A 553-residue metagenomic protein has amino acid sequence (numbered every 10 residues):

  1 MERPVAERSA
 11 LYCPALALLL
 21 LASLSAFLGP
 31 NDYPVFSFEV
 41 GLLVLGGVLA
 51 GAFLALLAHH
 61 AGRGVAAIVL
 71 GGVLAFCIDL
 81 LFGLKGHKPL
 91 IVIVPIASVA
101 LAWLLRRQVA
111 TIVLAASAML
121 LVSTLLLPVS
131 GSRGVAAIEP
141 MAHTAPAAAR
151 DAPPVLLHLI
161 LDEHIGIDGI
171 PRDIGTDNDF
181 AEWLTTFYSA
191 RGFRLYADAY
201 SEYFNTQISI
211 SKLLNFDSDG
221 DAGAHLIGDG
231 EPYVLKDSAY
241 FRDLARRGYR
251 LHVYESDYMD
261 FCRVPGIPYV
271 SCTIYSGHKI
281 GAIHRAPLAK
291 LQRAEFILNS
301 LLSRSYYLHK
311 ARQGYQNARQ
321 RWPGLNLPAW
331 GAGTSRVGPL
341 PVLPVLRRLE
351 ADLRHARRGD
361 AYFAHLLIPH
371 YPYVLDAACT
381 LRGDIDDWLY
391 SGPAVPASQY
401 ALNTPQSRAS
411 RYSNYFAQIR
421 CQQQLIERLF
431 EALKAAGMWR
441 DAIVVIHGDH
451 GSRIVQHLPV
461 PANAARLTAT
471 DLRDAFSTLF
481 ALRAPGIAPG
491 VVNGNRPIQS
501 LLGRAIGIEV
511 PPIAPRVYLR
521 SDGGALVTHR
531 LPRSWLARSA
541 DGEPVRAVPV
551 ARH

Functional and structural regions predicted by a protein language model:
E2-H553: Catalytic domains that recognize anionic headgroups
